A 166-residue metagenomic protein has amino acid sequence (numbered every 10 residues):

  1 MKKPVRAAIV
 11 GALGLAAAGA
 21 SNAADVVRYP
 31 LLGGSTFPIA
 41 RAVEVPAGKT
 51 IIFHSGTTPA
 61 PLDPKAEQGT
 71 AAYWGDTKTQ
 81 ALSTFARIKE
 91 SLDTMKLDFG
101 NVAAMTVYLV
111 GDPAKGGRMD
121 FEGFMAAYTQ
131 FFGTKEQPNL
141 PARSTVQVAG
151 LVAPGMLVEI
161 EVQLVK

Functional and structural regions predicted by a protein language model:
P4-A86, E90-A103, D112-K166: N-terminal presequence-like segments and the immediate start of the first folded domain
